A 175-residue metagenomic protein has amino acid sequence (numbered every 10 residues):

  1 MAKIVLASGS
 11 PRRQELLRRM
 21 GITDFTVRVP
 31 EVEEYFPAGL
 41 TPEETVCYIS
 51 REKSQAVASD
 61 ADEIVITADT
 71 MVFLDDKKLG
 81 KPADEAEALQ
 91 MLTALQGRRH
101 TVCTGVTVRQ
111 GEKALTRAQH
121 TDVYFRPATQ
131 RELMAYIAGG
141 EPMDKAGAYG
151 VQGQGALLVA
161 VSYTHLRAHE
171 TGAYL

Functional and structural regions predicted by a protein language model:
A2-I22: N-terminal beta1-alpha1 ligand-phosphate binding loop
A2-V5, T41-R167: Anionic-ligand binding patches
P11, V32, K113: Short, glycine/serine-rich, charged loops/turns that create anion-binding and catalytic segments at active sites
T26-E33: A short beta-strand-loop structural module common to alpha/beta enzyme folds
E33-E34, G153: Short secondary-structure capping/turn micro-motifs that flank functional sites
Y35-L40: Amphipathic alpha-helical linker/stalk segments
H165, G172-L175: Single conserved hydrophobic/aromatic residue that forms the stacking wall/gate of nucleotide- or nucleobase-binding
